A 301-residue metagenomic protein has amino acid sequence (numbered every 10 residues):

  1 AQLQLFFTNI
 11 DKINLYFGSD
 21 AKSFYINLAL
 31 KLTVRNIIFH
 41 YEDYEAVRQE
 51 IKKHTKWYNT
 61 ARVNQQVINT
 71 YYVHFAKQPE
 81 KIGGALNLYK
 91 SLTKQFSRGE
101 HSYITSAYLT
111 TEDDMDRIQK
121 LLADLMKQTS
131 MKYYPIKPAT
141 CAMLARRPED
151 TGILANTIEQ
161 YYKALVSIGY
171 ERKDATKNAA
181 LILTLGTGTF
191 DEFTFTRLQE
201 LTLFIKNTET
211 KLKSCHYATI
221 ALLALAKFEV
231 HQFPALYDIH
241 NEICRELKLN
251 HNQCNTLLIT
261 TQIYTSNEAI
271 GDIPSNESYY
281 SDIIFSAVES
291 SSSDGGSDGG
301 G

Functional and structural regions predicted by a protein language model:
A1-G83, T93-E100: N-terminal domain-start signal
Q4-D11, Y41-H54, P79-T93, M115-K127 (+4 more regions): Alpha-helical repeat scaffolds
I10, F17, R35-I37, I51 (+13 more regions): Short, flexible helical or helix-coil boundary motifs
N14-K22, K56-A61, L92-R98, Q128-Y134 (+3 more regions): Tandem-repeat/low-complexity and Cys-motif detector
K22-V34, R62-V73, G99-T110, P135-A145 (+3 more regions): Amphipathic alpha-helical elements of HEAT/ARM-like alpha-solenoid repeat scaffolds that form extended
T33-Y41, V73-E80, T111-D113, E149-G152 (+2 more regions): Short coil/turn connectors between adjacent alpha-helices in alpha-solenoid helical repeat scaffolds
E100-D174, T184: Solenoidal tandem-repeat scaffolds enriched in leucines and small polar residues
T189-G301: C-terminal structured domains
